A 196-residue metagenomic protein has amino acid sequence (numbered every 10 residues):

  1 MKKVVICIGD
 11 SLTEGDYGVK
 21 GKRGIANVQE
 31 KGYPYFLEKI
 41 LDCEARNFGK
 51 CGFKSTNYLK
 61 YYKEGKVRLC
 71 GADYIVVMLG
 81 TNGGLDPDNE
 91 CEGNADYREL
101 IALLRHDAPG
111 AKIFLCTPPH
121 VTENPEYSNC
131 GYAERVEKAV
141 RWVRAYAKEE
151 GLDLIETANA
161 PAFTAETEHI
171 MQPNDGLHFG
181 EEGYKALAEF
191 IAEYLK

Functional and structural regions predicted by a protein language model:
K2-I6, E14-D96, N124-Y127, E137: Conserved SGNH/GDSL esterase-like catalytic core that processes O-acyl groups on lipids and polysaccharides
I8-G9, C116: Short hydrophobic segments within beta-strands
K39, R68, H106, A145-K148: Solvent-exposed polar/charged
E64-K66, E99-L104, F190, Y194: A generic secondary-structure signal
M78, C116-T117: Alpha/beta-hydrolase-fold catalytic nucleophile elbow
E92-A95, E99-H106, K138-A145: Alpha-helical scaffolding segments of alpha/beta enzyme cores, especially the outer helices of TIM-barrel or partial
D107-K112: A short helix->loop->beta-strand "cap" motif at the edges of active sites that frequently abuts
P119-K196: Catalytic His-Asp segment of secreted/periplasmic serine-dependent ester chemistry enzymes
